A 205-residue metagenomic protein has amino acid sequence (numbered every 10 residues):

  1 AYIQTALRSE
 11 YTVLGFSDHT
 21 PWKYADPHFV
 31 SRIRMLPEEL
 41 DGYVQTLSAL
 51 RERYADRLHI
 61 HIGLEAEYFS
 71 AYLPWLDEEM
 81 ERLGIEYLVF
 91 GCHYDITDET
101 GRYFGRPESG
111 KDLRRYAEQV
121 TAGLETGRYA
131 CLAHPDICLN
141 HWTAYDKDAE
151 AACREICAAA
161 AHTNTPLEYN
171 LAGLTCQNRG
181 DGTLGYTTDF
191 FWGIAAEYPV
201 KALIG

Functional and structural regions predicted by a protein language model:
A1-S70, P74-W75, M80, H141 (+5 more regions): An N-terminally biased module of ancient metal coordination in phosphate/nucleic-acid-related enzymes
Y11, L58, G127, P199-V200: A generic hydrophobic-helix recognition signal that picks specific residues within alpha-helical hydrophobic
F16-H19, P135, V200-G205: Short acidic/histidine-rich active-site segments
R82-I85, V89-P199: Domain-core and long-helix interface of multi-subunit machines
